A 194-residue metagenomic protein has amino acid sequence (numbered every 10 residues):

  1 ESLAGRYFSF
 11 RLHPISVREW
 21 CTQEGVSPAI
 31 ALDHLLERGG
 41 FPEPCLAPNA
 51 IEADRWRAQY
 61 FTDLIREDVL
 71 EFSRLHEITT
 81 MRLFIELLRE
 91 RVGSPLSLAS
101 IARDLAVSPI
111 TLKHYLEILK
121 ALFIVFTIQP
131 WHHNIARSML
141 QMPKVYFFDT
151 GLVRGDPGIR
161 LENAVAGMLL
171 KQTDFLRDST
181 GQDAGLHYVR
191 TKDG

Functional and structural regions predicted by a protein language model:
E1, S9, E24, D33-H34 (+1 more regions): Short secondary-structure boundary/capping segments
S2-R18: A short helix-turn-beta junction within AAA+ P-loop NTPase domains corresponding to the substrate/partner-engaging
Y7, C21-E24, P48, Q129 (+1 more regions): Short, flexible helix/strand-to-coil boundary loops that buttress conserved ligand/catalytic motifs in alpha/beta
P14, L35, M168: Conserved catalytic core of Hanks-type protein kinase domains
P14-I30: Conserved small helical "lid"/interfacial subdomain of P-loop NTPases
R18, P42, V153-R154: Nucleotide phosphate-binding site architecture
V26-D63, E71: Amphipathic alpha-helical "lid/sensor" segments that cap RecA-like P-loop NTPase cores
A50-G194: Accessory nucleic acid-recognition modules appended to NTPase machines
